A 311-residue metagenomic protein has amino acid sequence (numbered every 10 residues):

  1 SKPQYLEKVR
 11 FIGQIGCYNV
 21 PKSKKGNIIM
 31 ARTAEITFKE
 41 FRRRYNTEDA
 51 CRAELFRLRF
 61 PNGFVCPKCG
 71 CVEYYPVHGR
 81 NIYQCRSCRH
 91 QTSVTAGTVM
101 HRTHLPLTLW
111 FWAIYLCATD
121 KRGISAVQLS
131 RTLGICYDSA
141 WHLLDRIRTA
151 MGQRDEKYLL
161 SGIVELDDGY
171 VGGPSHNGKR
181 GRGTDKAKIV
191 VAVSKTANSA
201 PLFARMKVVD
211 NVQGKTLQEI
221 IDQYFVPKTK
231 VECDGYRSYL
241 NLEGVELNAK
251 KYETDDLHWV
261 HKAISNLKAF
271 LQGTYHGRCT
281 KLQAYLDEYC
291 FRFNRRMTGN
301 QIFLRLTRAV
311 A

Functional and structural regions predicted by a protein language model:
K2-A311: Residue-level recognition of single "structural anchor" positions that define or cap local secondary structure
